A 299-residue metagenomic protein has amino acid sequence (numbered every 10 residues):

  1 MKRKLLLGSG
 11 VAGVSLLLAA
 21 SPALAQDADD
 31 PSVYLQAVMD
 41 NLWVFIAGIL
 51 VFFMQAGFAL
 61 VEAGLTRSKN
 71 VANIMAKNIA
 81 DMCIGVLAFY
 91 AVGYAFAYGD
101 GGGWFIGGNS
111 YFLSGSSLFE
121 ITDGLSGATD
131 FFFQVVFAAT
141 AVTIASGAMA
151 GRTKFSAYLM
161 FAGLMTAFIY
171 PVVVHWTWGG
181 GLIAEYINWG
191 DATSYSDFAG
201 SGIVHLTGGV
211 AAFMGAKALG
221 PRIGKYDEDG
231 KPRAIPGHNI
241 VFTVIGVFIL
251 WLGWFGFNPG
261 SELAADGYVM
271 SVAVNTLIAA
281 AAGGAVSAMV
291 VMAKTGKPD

Functional and structural regions predicted by a protein language model:
K2-D299: Hydrophobic alpha-helical transmembrane bundles of multi-pass membrane proteins
